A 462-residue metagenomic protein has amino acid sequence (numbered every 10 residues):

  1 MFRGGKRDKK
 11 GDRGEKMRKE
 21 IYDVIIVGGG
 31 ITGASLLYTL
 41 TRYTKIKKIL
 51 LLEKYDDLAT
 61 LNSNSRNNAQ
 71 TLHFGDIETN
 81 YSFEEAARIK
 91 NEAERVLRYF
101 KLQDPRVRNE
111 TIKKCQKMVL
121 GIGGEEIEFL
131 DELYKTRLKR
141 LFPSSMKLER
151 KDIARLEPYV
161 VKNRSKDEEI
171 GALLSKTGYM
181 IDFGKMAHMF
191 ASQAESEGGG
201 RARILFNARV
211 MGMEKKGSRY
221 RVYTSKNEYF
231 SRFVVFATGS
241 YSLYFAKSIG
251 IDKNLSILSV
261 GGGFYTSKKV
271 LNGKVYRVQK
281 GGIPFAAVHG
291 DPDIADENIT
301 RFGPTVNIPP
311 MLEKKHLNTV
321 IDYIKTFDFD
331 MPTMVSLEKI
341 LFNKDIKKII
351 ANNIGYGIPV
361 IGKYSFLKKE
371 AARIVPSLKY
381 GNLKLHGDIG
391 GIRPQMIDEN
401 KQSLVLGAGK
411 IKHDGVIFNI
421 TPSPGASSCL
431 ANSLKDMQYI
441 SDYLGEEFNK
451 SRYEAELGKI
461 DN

Functional and structural regions predicted by a protein language model:
F2-D23, R42-I46: Extreme N-terminal leader/targeting segments of oxidoreductases
V24-L50: N-terminal Rossmann-like FAD-binding beta1-loop-alpha1 element of flavoenzymes
S35, M213, Y223-D322: Flavin-dependent oxidoreductases
R42-S65: Glycine-rich FAD pyrophosphate-binding loop
A69-L156, P309-M311, K315-I321: Dinucleotide-binding Rossmann-like beta1-alpha1 core, especially the glycine-rich loop that anchors the ADP
K113, G121-S192, S196-E197, R203-L205 (+2 more regions): Flavin (FAD/FMN) cofactor-binding and adjacent substrate-gating region of FAD-dependent oxidoreductase domains
G290-I361, L367: Conserved FAD/dinucleotide-binding core of flavoprotein oxidoreductases
P332-F448: C-terminal catalytic lobe of FAD-dependent flavoproteins
